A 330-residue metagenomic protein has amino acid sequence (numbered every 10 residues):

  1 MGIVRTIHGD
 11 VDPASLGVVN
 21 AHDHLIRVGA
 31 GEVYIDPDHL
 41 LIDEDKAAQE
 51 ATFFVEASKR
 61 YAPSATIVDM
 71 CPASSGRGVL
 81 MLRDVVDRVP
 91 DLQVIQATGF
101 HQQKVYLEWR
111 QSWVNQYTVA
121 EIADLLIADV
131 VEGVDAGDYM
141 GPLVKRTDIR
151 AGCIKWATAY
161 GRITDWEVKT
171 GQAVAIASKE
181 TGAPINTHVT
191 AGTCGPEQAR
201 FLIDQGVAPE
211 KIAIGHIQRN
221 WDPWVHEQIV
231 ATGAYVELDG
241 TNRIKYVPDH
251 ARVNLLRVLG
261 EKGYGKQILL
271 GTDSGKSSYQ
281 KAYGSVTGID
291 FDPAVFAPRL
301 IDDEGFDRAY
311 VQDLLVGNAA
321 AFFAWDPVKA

Functional and structural regions predicted by a protein language model:
G2-G9, F291-A330: Mid-to-C-terminal alpha-helical segments outside catalytic/metal-binding sites
L16-V28, Y34-Q93, V119-I149: Alpha-helical scaffold segments that flank or form the walls of functional sites
V18-V19, T66, Q93-I95, A151-C153 (+4 more regions): Structural preference for beta-strand elements that scaffold enzyme active sites
H22, I67, T98, S178 (+4 more regions): Divalent metal-coordination and catalytic microenvironments
G29-V33, Y106, G195-L202, D222-V230 (+3 more regions): Histidine/acidic-residue-rich catalytic or RNA/ligand-binding cores of hydrolases and nuclease-related proteins
A73-G76, I214-N220, G240-R257: Active-site glycine- and acidic-residue-rich loops that bind and position anionic ligands or nucleotide-like cofactors
D84, R88-P184, Y235, G240-K245: Active-site gating/metal-coordination segments in enzymes
I185-N186, D239-T241, Y264-V286: Short acidic/histidine-rich active-site segments
